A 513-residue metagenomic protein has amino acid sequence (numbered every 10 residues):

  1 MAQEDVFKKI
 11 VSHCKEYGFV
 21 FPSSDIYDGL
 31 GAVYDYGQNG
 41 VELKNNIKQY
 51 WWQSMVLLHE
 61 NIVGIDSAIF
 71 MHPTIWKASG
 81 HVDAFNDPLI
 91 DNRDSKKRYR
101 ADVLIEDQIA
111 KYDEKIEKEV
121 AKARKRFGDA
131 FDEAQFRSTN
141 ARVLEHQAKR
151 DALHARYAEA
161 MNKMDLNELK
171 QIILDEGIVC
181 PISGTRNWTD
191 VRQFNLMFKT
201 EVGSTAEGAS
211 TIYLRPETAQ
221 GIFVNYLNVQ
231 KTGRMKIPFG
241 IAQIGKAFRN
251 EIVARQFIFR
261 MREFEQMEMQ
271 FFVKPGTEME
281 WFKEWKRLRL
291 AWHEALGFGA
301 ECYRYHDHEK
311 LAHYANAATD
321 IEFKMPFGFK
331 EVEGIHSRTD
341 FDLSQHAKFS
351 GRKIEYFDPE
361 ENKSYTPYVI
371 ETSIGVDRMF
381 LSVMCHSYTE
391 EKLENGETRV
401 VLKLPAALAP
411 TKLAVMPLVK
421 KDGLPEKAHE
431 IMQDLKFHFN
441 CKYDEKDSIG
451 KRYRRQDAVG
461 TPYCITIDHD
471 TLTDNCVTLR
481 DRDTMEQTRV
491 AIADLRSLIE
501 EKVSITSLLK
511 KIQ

Functional and structural regions predicted by a protein language model:
M1-Q513: NTP/phosphate- and nucleic-acid-binding module
